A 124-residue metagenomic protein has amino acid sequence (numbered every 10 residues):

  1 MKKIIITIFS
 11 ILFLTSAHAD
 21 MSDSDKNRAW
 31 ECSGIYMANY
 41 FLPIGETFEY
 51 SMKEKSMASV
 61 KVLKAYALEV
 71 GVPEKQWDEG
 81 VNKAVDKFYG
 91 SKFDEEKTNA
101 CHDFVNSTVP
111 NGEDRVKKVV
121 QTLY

Functional and structural regions predicted by a protein language model:
I5, F9, T15-D20: Sec/Tat signal peptide C-region and signal peptidase I cleavage site
T15, M37-A38, N106: Charged, amphipathic alpha-helical interaction segments
M21-V72: Short N-proximal segments of mature Sec-exported proteins
M52-Y124: Compact alpha-helical subdomains of small soluble proteins
